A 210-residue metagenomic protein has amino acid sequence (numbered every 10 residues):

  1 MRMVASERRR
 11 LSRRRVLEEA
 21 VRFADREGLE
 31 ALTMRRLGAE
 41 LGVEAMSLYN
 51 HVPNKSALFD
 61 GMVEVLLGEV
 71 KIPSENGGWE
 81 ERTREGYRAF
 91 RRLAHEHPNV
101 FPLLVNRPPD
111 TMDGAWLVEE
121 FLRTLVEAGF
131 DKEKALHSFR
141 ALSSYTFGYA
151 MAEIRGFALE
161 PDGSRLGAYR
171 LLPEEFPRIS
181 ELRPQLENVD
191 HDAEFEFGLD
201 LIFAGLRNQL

Functional and structural regions predicted by a protein language model:
M1-L11, P173-L186: N-terminal intrinsically disordered/low-complexity leader segments
M1-R36, E40-V43, V52-D60, A193: Basic, helix-initiating cap at the start of DNA-binding domains
R15-R22, E27, A57-P73, E81 (+2 more regions): Alpha-helical structural segments
H51-V52, S138: Residues in the recognition helix of alpha-helical DNA-binding motifs
K71-G114, K132-A135: Hydrophobic alpha-helical connector segments
L117-R170, E187, L206-L210: Hydrophobic alpha-helical bundle segments that form small-molecule/ligand-binding pockets
D192-L210: C-terminal all-alpha effector/ligand-binding and dimerization domain of prokaryotic HTH-type transcriptional repressors
